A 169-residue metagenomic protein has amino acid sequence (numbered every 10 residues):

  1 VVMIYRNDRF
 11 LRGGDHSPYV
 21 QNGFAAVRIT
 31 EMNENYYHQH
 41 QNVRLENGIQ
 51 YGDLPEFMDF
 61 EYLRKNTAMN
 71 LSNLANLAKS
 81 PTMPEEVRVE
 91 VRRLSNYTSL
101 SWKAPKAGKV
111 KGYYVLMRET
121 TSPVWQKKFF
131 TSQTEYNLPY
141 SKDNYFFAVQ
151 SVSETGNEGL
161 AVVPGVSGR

Functional and structural regions predicted by a protein language model:
M3-T82: Active-site-adjacent mobile loop/cap segments within catalytic or ligand-binding domains
P81-E90: Proline-enriched interdomain boundary motifs that mark the N-terminal boundary and often initiate the first structured
N96-K109: Conserved aromatic anchor
G112-L116: Short beta-strand elements bearing conserved aromatic residues within extracellular beta-rich modules
M117-V124, E154: Change "in extracellular beta-sheet-rich domains … of secreted and cell-surface proteins" to "in beta-sheet-rich domains
Q126-Q133: Short beta-strand segments within Ig-like beta-sandwich modules, predominantly Fibronectin type-III
N137-G159: Beta-strand-rich modules
N157-R169: Edge beta-strands of extracellular beta-sandwich domains
